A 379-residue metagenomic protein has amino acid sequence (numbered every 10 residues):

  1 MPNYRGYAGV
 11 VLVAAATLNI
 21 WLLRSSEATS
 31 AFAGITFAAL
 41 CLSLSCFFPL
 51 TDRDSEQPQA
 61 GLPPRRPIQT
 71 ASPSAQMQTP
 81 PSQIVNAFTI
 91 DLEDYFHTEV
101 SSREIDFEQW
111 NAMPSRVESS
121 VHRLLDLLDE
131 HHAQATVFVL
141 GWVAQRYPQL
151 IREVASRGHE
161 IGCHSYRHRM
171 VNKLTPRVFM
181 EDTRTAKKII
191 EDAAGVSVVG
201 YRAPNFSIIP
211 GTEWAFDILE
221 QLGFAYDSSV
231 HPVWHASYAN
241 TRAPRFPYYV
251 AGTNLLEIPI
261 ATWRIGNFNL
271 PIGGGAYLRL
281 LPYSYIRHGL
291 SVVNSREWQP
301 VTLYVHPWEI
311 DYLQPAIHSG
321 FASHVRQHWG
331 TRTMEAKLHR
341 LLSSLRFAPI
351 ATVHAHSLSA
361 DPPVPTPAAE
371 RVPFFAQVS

Functional and structural regions predicted by a protein language model:
M1-N3, Q78: N-terminal hydrophobic targeting signals that begin at the initiator methionine
Y4-S26: N-terminal signal sequences
E27-G34: Short, aromatic-rich membrane-interface segments at the entry and exit of alpha-helical transmembrane domains
L40-P58: Membrane-helix interfacial anchor on the cytosolic side
D54-A71: Cytosolic juxtamembrane segments of membrane proteins
P73, M77-G200, N205-G266, Y285-S379: Catalytic alpha-helical scaffold of carbohydrate-active enzymes acting on polysaccharides/glycoconjugates
L270-L280: Surface-exposed cleft-lining segments at the edges of enzyme active sites
